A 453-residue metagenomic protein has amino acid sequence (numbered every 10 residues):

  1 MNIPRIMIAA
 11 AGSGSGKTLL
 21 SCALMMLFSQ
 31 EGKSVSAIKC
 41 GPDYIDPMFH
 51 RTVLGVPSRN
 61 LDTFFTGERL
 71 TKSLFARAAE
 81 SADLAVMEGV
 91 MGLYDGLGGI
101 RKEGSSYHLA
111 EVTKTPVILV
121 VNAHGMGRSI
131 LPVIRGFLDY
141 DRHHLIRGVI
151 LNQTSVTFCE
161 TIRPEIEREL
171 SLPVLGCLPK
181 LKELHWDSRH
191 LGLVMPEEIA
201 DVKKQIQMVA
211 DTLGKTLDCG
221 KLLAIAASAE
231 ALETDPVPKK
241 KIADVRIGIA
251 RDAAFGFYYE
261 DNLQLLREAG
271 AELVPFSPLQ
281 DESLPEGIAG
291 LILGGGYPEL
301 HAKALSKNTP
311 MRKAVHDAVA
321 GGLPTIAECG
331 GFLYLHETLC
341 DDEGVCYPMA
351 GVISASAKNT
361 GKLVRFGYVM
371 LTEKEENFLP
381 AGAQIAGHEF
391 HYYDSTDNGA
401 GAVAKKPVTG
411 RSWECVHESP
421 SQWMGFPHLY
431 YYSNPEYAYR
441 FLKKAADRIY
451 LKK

Functional and structural regions predicted by a protein language model:
M1-P4, K240-R246: A short, charged/proline- and glycine-enriched loop that marks the coil->beta-strand transition at the N-terminal
N2-T113, V121-L145, T157-E160: ATP-dependent carboxylate-amine ligase catalytic core
M7, V86-E88, I118-V120, I150 (+2 more regions): Structural motif
K39, V174-K182, E272-Q280: Beta-strand->loop->alpha-helix junctions that form or flank phosphate-binding loops in nucleotide-handling enzymes
A110, K215, K241-A243, F255-R267 (+3 more regions): C-terminal and late-domain segments of enzyme folds
G127-K239: Internal gly/pro-rich beta-alpha loop/helix module that stabilizes soluble enzyme cofactors or their anionic handles
A243-T309, K313-A320: Phosphate-binding active sites in nucleotide-utilizing proteins
P298-E375: Cysteine-nucleophile active-site neighborhood
